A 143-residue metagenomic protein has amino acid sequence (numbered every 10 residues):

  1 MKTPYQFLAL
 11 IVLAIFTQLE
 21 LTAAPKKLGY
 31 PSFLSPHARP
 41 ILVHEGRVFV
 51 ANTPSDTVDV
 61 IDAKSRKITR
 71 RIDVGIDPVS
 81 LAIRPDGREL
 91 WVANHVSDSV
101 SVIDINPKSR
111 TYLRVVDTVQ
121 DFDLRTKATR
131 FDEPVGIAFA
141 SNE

Functional and structural regions predicted by a protein language model:
M1-L8: Bacterial N-terminal signal peptides that target proteins for export
L8-Q18: Bacterial N-terminal signal peptides
A14, L21-E143: Predominantly soluble domains enriched in secretory-pathway, periplasmic, or organellar proteins
